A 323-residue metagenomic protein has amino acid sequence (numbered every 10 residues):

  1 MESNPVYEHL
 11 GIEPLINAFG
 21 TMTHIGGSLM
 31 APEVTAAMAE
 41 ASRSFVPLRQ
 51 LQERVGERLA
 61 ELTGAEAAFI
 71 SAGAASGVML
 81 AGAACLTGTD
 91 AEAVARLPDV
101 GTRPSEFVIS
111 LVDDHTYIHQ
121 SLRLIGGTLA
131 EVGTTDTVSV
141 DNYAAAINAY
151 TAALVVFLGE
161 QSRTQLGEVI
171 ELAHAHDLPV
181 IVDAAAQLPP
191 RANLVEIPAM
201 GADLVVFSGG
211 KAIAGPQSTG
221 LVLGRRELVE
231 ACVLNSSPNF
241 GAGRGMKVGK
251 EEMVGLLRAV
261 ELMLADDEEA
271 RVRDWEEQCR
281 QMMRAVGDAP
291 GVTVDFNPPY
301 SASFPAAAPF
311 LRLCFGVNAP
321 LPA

Functional and structural regions predicted by a protein language model:
E2-I25, L29, G56-I70, A75-L264 (+1 more regions): Conserved PLP-enzyme active-site core in the AAT-like
V6, G287-A323: Conserved C-terminal alpha-helix-loop-beta "cap" of PLP-dependent enzymes that closes/shapes the active-site mouth
I16-R54: A glycine-/small-polar-enriched, mobile loop at the entrance of the PLP active site in fold-type I
A41-S42, R49-Q50, L86, R96 (+1 more regions): Charged, low-complexity, helix-prone segments enriched in Lys/Glu/Asp/Gln
F45, I118, L321-A323: Broad hydrophobic/π-residue packing in well-ordered secondary structure
V46-Q50, A93, V155, F240 (+2 more regions): Residue-level signal for secondary-structure boundary elements
L62, L264-P299: Conserved PLP-dependent catalytic core of the aminotransferase class-I/II
